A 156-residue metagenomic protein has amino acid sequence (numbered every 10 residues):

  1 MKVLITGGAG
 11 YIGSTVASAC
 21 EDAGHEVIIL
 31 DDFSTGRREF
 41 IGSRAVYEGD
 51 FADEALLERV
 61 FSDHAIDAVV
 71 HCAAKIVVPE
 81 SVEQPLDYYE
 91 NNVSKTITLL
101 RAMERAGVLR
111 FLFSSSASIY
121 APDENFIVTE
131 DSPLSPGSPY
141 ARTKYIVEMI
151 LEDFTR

Functional and structural regions predicted by a protein language model:
M1-R156: N-terminal Rossmann-like NAD(P)+-binding domain of SDR-like oxidoreductases, especially those catalyzing
